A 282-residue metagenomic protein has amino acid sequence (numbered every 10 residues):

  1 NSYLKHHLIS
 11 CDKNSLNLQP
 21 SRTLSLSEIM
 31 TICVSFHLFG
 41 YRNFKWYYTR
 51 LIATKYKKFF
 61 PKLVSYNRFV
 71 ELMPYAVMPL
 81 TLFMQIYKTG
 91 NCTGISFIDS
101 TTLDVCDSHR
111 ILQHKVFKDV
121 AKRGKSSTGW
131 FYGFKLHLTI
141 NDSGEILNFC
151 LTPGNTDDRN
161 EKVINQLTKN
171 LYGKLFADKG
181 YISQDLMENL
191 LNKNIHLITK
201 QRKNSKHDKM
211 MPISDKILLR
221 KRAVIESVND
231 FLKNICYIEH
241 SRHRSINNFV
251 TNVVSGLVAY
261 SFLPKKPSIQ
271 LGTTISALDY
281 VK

Functional and structural regions predicted by a protein language model:
N1-K282: Short alpha-helical elements
